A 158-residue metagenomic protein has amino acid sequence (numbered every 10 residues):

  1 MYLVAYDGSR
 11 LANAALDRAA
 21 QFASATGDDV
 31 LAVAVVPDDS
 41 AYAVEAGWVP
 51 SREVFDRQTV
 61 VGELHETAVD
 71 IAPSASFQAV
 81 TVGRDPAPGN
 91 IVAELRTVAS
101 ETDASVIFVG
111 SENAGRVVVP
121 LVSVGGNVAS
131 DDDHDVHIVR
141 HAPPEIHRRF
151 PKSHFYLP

Functional and structural regions predicted by a protein language model:
M1-A46: Small/aliphatic-rich secondary-structure junction motif
M1-N13, S130-P158: Intrinsically disordered or low-complexity boundary/linker segments at protein termini and domain junctions
A15, Y42-A46, G89-A93, V119-P120 (+1 more regions): Short, well-ordered secondary-structure micro-motifs
R18, D56-D70, E94: Short, solvent-exposed amphipathic alpha-helices that sit in or adjacent to ligand/effector-binding or catalytic
T26, V124, D131-H134: Short, structured coil segments at secondary-structure junctions
V35-V60, H147-P158: Acidic, proline/glycine-rich short linear motifs
D70-I107, P143-I146: Structural beta-alpha unit
V106-N127, E145-H147: Glycine-rich, Arg-bearing micro-motifs that act as flexible, cationic patches
